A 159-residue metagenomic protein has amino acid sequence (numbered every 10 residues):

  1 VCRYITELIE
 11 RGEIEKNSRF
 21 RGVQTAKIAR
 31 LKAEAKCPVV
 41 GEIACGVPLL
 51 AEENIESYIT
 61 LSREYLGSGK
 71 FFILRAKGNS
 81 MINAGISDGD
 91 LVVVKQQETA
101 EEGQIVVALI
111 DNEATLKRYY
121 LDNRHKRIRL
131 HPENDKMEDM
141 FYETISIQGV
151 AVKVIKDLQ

Functional and structural regions predicted by a protein language model:
I9-N17: A short, conserved structural fragment
R19-K36: Short, cationic-aromatic polyanion-contact patches
A29, I43-L49, K136, K153 (+1 more regions): Active-site/binding-pocket entry motifs
R30-L31, C45-G46, E56-S57, S80-I82 (+1 more regions): Short, catalytically relevant binding-site loops at active-site mouths
E34-F72: Amphipathic alpha-helical dimerization/coiled-coil segments that flank or bridge DNA-binding/regulatory modules
Y65-Q159: Acidic/glycine-rich C-terminal interaction modules and beta/coil loop segments that lie outside canonical DNA-binding
